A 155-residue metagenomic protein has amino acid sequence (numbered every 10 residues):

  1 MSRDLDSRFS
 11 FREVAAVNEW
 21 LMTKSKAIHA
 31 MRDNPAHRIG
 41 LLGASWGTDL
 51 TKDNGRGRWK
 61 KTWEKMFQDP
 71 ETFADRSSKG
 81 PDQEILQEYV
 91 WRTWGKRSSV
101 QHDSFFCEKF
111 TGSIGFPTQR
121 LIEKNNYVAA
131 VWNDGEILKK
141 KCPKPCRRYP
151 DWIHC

Functional and structural regions predicted by a protein language model:
L5-S7, V90: Short, flexible loop/turn elements at secondary-structure junctions
S7-L42: Conserved donor-nucleotide/metal-binding helix-loop-beta segment in metal-dependent transferases, i.e., the alpha-helix
N34-C155: Catalytic core and acceptor-binding pocket of nucleotide-sugar-dependent glycosyltransferases
